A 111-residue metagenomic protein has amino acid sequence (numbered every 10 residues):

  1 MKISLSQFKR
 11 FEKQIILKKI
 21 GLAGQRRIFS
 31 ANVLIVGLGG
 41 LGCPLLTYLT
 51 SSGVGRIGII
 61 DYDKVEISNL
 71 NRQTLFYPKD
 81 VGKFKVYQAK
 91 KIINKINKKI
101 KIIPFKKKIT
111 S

Functional and structural regions predicted by a protein language model:
M1-S111: Adenine nucleotide-associated cytosolic modules
